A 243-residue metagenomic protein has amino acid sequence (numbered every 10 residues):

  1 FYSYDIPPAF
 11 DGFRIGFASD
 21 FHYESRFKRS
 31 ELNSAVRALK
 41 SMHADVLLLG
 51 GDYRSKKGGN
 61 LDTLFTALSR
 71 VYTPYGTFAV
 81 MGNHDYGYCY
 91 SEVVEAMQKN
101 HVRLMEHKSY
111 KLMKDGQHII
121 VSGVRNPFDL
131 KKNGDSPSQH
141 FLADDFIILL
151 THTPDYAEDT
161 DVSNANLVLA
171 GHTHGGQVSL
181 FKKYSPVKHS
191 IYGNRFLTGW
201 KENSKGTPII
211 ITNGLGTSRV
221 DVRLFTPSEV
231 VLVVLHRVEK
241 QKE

Functional and structural regions predicted by a protein language model:
F1-I6: N-terminal membrane-anchoring alpha-helices
A9-M105: Membrane-embedded segments
G12-H22, H118-P127, I148-H152, P208-N213: Active-site-proximal beta-strand elements of phosphoester/diester hydrolases
H22, Y53-R54, H84-D85, S109-Y110 (+4 more regions): Catalytic metal-binding/acid-base residues of hydrolase active sites
Y23-K28, R54-K57, V124-D129, D145-I147 (+1 more regions): Short, flexible loop segments at the rims of nucleotide/cofactor-binding pockets, characterized by
D45, D52, D145-I148, N166: Conserved acidic residues
E95, K99-V102, E106-K108, K114-T151 (+3 more regions): Binuclear metal-dependent hydrolase catalytic cores centered on His/Asp/Glu-rich metal-binding motifs
P154-V234, E239: Conserved beta-sheet core of the metallophosphoesterase superfamily
